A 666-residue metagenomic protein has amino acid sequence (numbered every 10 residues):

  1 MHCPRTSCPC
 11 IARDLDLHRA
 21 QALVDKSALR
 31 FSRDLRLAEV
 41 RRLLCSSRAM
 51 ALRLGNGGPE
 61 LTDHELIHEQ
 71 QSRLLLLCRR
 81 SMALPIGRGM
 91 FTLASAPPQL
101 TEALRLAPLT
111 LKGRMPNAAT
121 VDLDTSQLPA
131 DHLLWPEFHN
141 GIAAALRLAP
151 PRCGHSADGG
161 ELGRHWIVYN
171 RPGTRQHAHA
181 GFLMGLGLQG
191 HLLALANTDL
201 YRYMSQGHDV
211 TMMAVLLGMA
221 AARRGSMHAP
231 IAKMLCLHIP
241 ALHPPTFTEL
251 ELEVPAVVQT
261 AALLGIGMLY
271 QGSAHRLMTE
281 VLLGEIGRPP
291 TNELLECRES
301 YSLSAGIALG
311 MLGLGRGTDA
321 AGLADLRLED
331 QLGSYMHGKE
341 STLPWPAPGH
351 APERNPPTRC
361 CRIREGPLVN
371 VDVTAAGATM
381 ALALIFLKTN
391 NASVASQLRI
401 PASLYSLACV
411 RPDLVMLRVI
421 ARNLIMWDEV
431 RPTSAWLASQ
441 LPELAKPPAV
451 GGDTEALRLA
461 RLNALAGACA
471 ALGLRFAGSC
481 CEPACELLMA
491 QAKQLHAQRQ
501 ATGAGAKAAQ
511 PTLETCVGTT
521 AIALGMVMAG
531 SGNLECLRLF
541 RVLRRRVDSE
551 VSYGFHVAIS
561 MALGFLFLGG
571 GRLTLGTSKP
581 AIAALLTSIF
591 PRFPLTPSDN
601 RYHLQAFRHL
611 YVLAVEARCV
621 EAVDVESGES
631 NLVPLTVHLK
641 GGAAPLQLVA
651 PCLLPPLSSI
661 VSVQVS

Functional and structural regions predicted by a protein language model:
M1-G185, Q189-M212, A222-S666: Long internal repeat-built scaffold domains in very large eukaryotic proteins
V215: Thiolate-centered catalytic microenvironments shared by cysteine-dependent enzyme domains
